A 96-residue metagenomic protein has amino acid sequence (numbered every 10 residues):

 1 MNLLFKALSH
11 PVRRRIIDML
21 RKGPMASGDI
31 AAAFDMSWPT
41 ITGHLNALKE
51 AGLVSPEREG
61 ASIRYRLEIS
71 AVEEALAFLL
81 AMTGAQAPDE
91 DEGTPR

Functional and structural regions predicted by a protein language model:
N2-T40, E59-V72: N-terminal helix-turn-helix DNA-binding core of bacterial DNA-binding proteins
K22, I69-R96: Amphipathic alpha-helical dimerization/coiled-coil segments that flank or bridge DNA-binding/regulatory modules
H44: Residues within the DNA-recognition helix of helix-turn-helix
A47: Alpha-helical DNA-recognition elements
G52: Glycine-centered, phosphate/nucleic-acid-interacting loop/turn motifs that mediate DNA/RNA or nucleotide
P56: Short beta-strand "wing" residues that participate in macromolecule-binding interfaces
